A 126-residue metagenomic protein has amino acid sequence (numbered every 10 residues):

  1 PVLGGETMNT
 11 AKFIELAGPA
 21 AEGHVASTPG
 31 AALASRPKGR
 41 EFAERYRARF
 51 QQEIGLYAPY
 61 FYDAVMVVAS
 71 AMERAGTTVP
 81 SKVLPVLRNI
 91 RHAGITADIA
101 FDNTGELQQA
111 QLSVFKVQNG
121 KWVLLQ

Functional and structural regions predicted by a protein language model:
P1-Q126: Extracytosolic ligand-binding ectodomains
